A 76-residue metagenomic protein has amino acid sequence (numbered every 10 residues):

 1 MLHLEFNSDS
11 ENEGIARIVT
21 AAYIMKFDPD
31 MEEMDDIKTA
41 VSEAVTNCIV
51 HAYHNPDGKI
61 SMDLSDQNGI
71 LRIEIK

Functional and structural regions predicted by a protein language model:
M1-F6, K26, D30: A short, mixed-charge helix-start or loop-turn motif at secondary-structure junctions
M1-H3, C48-K76: Conserved beta-strand-loop-beta-strand hairpin that lines the nucleotide-binding pocket of ATP/GTP-utilizing enzymes
H3-I15: STAS-typified acidic loop motif
R17-S42: Conserved short strand/loop->alpha-helix "switch" segment adjacent to the catalytic nucleotide/phosphoryl-transfer site
E43-N47: Conserved polar catalytic motif of the HATPase_c/GHKL fold
